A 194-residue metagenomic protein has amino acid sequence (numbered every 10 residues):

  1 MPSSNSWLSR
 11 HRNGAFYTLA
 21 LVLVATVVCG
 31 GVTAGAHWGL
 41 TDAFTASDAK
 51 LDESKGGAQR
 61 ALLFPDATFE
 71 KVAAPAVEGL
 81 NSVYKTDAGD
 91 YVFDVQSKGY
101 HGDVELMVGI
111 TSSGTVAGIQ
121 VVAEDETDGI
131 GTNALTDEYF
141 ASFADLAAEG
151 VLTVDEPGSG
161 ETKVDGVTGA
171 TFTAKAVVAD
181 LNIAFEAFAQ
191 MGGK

Functional and structural regions predicted by a protein language model:
P2-K194: Flexible, solvent-exposed loop/hinge segments and secondary-structure transition points
